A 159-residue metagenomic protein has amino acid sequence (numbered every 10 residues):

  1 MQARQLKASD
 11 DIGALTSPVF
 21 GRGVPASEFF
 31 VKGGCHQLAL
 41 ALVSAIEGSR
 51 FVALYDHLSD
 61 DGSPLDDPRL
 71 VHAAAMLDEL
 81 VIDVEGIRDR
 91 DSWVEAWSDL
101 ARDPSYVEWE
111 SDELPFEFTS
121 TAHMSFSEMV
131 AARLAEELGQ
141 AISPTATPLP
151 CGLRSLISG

Functional and structural regions predicted by a protein language model:
M1-G159: A structural boundary/capping signal
